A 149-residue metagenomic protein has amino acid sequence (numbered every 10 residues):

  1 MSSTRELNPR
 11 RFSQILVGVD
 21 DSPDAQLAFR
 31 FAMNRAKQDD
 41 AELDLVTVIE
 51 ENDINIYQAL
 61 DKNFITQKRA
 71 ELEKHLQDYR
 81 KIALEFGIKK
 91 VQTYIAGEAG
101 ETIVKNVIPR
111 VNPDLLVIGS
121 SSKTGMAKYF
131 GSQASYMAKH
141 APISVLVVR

Functional and structural regions predicted by a protein language model:
M1-R10, K81-L116: Structural beta-alpha unit
R5-A59: Small/aliphatic-rich secondary-structure junction motif
N34-K37, P109, K139: Solvent-exposed polar/charged
V48, G119-S121, R149: Short secondary-structure boundary segments
D61-F64, P109-V111, A134-Y136: Short, hinge-like loop/turn segments at secondary-structure boundaries
K62-K74: A short acidic, glycine-rich active-site loop that binds or catalyzes chemistry on phosphate/adenosine moieties
L115-H140: Glycine-rich, Arg-bearing micro-motifs that act as flexible, cationic patches
I143-R149: Short, flexible loop segments at boundaries between secondary-structure elements
